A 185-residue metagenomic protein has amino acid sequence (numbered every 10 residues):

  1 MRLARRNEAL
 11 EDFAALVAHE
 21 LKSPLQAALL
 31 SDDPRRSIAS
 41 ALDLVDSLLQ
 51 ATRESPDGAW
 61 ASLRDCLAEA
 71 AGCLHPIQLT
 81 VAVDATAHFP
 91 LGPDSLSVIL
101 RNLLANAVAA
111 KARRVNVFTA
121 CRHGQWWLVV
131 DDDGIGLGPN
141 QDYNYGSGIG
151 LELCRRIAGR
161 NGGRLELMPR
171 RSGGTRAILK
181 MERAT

Functional and structural regions predicted by a protein language model:
A27, D33-P76: Conserved DHp (HisKA) dimerization/phosphotransfer helix of two-component histidine kinases, i.e., the long coiled-coil
T80-H88: Conserved catalytic submotifs in the C-terminal HATPase_c
R101-N102, N106: Conserved polar catalytic motif of the HATPase_c/GHKL fold
R114-G124: Short beta-strand/loop element within the Bergerat-fold HATPase_c
D131-G148: Glycine-rich/acidic phosphate-handling loop/turn and adjacent ATP-lid/helix of nucleotide-binding kinase/ATPase domains
